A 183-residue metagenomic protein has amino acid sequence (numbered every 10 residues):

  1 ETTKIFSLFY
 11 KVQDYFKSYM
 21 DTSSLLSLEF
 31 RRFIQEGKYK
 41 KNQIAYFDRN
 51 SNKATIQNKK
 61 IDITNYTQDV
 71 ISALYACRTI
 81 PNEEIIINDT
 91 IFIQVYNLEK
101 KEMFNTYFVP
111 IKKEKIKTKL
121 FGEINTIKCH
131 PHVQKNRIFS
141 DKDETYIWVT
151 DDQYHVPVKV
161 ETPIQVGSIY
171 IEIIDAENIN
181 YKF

Functional and structural regions predicted by a protein language model:
E1-F47, I85-F183: Acidic, serine/threonine-rich low-complexity disordered tracts
K38-E84: Hydrophobic, well-structured mid-protein blocks that either form specific transmembrane helices
